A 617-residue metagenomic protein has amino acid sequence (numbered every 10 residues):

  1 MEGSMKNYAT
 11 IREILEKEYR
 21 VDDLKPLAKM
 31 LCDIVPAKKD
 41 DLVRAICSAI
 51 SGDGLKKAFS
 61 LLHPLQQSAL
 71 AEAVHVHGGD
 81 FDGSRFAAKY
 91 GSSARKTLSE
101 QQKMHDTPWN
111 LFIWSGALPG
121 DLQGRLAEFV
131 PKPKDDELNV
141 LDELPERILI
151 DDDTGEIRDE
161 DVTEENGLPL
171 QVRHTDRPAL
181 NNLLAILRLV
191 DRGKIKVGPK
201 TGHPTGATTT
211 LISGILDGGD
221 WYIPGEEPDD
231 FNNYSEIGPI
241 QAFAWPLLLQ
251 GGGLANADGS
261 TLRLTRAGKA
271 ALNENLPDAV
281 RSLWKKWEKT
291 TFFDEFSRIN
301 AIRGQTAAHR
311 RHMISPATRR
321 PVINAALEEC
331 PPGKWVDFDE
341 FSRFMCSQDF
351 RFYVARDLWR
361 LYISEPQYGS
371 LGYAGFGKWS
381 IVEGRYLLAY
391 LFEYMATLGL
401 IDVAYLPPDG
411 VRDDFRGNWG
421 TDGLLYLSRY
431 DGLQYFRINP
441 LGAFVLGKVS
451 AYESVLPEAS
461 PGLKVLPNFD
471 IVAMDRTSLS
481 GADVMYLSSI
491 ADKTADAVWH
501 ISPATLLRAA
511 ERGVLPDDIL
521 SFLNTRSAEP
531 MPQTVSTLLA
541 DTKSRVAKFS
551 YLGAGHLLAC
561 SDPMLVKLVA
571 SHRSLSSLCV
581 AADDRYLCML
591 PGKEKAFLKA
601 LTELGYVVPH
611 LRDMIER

Functional and structural regions predicted by a protein language model:
M1-W379, S460-S480, M485-S489, T494 (+3 more regions): Short, amphipathic alpha-helical interface elements at domain boundaries that mediate macromolecular binding
H174-V190, L283-R617: Extended alpha-helical interface modules used as scaffolds for assembling large macromolecular complexes
